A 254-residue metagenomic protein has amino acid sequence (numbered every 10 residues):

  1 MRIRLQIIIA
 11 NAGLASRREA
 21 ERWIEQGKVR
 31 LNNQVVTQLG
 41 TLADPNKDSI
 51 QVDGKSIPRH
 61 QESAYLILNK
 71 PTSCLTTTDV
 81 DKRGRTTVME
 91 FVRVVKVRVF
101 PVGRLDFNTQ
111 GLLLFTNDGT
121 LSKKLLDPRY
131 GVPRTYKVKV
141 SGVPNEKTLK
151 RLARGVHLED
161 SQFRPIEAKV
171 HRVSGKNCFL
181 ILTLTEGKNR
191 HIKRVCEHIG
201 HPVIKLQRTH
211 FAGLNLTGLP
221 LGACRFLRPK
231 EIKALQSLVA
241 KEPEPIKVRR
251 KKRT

Functional and structural regions predicted by a protein language model:
M1-T254: Basic, flexible Lys/Arg- and Gly-enriched helix-loop patches that mediate nucleic-acid binding at interfaces with rRNA
